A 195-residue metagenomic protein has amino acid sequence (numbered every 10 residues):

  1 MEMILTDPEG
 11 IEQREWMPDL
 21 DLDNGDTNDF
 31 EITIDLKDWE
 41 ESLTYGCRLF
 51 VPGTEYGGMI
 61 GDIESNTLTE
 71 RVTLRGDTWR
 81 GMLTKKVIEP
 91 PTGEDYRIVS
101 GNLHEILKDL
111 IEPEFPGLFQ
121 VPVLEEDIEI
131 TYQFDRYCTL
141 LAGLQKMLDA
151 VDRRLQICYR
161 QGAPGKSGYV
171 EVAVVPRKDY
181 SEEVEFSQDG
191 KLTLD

Functional and structural regions predicted by a protein language model:
M1, E41-Y45, D149-D152: A short, compositionally biased
M1-G25, D189-D195: Solvent-exposed edge beta-strands and adjacent loop segments that serve as assembly or binding interfaces
R14-D23, I60-S65, I157-Q161: Short amphipathic beta-strand and strand-loop transition segments with alternating hydrophobic
M17-D21, L107-D135: N-terminal export/assembly leaders
D29: Entry/capping segment at the start of metal-dependent catalytic domains with acidic active-site entry clusters
L36-P122: Surface-exposed cap/loop segments at beta↔alpha junctions
E64-T73, D77-L83, P122-D195: Short beta-strand-centered interaction patches in the first periplasmic/extracellular domains of large envelope
